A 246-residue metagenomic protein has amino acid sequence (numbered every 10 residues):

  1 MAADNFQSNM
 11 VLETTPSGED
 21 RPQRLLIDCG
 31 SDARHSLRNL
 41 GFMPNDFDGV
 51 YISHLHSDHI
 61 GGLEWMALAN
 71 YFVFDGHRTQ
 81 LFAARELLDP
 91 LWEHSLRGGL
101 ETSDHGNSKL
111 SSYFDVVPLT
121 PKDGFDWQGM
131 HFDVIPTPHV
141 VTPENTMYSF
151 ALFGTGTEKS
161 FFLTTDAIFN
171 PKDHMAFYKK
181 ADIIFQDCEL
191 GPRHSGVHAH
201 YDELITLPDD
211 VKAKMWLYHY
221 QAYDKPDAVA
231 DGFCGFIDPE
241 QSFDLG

Functional and structural regions predicted by a protein language model:
M1-M43, D115-K172, P239-G246: Core dinuclear metal-dependent hydrolase active-site scaffold
M10, L37, L63-M66, L91 (+1 more regions): Generic structural signal for conserved hydrophobic packing positions in ordered secondary structure
Q23, D75-T79, D210-M215: A short helix->loop->beta-strand "cap" motif at the edges of active sites that frequently abuts
G30-D32, L55, E86, T137-H139 (+3 more regions): Active-site metal-binding loops of divalent metal-dependent hydrolases
S31-F82, K180-I183: Active-site metal-binding motif and surrounding structural segment of the metallo-beta-lactamase
Y51, F82, V117, D133-I135 (+3 more regions): Hydrophobic/aromatic beta-strand patches that form the interior of the parallel beta-sheet core in alpha/beta enzyme
V73-D115: Acidic/polar short surface loop at catalytic or gating sites that assists cofactor/ion binding and chemistry
S160, A167-G246: Cap/insert and terminal regions of metallo-dependent hydrolase folds
